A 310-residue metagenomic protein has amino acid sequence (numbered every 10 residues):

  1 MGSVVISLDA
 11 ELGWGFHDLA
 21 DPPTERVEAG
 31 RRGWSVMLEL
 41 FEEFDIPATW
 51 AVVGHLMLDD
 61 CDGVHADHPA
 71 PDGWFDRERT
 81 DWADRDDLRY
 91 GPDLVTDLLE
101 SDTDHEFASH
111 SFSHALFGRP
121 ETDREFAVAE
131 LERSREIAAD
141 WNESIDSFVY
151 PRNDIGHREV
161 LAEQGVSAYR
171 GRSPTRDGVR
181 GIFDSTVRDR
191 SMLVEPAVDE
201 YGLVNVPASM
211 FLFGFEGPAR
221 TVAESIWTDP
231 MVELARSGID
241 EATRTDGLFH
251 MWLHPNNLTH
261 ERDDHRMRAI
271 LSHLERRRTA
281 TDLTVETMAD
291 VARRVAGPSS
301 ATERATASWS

Functional and structural regions predicted by a protein language model:
M1-V204, T228-M251, T259-S310: Catalytic alpha-helical scaffold of carbohydrate-active enzymes acting on polysaccharides/glycoconjugates
L203-T221, H254-N256: Active-site clefts of carbohydrate-active enzymes
